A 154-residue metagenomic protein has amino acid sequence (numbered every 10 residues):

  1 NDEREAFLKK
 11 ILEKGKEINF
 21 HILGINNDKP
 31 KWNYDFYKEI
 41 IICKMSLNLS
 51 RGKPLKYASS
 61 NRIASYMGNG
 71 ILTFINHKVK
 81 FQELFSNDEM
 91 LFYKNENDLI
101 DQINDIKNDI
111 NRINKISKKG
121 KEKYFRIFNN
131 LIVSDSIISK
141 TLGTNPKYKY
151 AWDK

Functional and structural regions predicted by a protein language model:
N1-L84, T144: Nucleotide-sugar donor-binding catalytic core of glycosyltransferases
E3, D28-K31, D98, R112 (+1 more regions): Soluble or luminal CAZymes and related metallo-dependent hydrolases
A6, D35, K80, D98 (+2 more regions): Exposed alpha-helical structural elements
K56, E89-M90, I103, K123: Short, flexible active-site loop motifs that bind/organize anionic cofactors or intermediates
M67-N76, E96-L99, K123-I132: Short secondary-structure transition/capping segments
N87-N97, D105-I110: Conserved acidic donor-binding segment of nucleotide-sugar-dependent glycosyltransferases
D101-K154: C-terminal amphipathic helix plus adjacent low-complexity, charged tail appended to glycosyltransferase catalytic
